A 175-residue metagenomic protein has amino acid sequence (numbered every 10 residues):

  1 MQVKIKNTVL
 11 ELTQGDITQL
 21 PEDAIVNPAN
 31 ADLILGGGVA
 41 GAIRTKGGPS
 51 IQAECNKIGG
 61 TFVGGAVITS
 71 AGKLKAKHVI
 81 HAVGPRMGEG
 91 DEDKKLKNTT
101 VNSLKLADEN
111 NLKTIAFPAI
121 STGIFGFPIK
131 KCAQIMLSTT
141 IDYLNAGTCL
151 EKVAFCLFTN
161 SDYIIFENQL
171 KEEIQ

Functional and structural regions predicted by a protein language model:
M1-Q175: Macrodomain-like recognition of ADP-ribose-binding/processing modules
